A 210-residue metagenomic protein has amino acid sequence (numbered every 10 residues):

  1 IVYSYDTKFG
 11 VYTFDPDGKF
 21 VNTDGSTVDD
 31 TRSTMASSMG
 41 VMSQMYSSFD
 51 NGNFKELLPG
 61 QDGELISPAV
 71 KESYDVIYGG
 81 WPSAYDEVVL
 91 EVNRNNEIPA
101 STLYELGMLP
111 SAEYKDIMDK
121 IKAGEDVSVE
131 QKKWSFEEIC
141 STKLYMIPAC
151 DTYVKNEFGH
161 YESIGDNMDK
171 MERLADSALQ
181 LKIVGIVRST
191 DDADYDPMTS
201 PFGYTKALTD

Functional and structural regions predicted by a protein language model:
I1-D210: Basic-flanked hydrophobic alpha-helices used for secretion and membrane insertion
